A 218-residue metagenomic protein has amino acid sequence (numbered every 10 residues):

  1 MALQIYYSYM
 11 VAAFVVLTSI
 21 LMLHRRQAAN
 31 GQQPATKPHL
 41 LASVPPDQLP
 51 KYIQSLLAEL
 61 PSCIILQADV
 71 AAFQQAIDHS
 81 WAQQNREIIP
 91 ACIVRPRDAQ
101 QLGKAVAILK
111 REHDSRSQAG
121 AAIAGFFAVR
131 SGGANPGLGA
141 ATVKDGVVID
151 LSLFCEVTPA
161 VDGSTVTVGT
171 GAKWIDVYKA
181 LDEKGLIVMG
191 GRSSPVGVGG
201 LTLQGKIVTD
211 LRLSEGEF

Functional and structural regions predicted by a protein language model:
A2-E215: N-terminal accessory segments
F218: Glycine-rich phosphate/pyrophosphate-binding loops and their adjacent beta-strand/loop elements at enzyme active sites
